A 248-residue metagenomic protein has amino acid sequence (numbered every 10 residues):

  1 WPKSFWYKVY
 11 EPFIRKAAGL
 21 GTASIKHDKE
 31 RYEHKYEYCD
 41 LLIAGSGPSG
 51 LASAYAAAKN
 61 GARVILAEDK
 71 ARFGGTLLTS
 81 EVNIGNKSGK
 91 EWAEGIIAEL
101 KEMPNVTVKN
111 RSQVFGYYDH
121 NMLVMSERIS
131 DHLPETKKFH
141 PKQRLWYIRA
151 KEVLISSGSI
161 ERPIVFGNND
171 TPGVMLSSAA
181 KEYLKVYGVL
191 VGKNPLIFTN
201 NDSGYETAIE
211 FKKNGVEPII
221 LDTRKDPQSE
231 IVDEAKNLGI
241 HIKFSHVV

Functional and structural regions predicted by a protein language model:
W1-V248: Residues forming the flavin
